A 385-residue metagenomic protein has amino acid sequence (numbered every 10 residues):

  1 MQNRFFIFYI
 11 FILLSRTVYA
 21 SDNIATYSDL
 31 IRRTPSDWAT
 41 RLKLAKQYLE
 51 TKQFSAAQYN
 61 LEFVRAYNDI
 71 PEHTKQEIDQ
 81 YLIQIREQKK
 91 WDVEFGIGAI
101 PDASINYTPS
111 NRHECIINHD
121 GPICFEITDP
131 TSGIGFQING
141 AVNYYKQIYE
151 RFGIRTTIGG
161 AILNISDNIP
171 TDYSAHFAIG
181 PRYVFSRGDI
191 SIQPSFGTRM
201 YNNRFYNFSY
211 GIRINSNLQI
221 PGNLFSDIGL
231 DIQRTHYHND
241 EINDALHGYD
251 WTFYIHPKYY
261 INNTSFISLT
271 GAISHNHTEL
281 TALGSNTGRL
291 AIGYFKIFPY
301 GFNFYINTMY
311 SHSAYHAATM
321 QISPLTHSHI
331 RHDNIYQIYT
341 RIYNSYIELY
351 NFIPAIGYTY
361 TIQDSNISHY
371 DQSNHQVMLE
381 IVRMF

Functional and structural regions predicted by a protein language model:
Q2-Y9: Sec-dependent signal peptide recognition, specifically the positively charged N-region followed immediately by
Y9-F11, Y48: Enrichment for repetitive, rod-forming helical segments
F11-L13, G180: Glycine-centered structural positions embedded in regular secondary structure
S15-T17: N-terminal signal peptide c-region/cleavage motif recognized by signal peptidases
A20-F385: Gram-negative and organellar
